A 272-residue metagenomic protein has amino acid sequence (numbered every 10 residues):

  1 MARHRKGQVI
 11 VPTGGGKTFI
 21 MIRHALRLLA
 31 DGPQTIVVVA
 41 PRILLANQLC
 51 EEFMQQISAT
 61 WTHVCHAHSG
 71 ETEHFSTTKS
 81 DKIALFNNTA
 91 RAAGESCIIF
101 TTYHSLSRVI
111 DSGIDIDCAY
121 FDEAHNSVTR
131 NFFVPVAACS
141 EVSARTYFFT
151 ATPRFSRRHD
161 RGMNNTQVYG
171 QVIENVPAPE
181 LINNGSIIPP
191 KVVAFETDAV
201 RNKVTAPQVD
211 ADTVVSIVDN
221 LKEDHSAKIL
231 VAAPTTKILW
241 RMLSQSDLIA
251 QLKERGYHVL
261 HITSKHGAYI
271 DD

Functional and structural regions predicted by a protein language model:
H4-H24: Walker A/P-loop
T35-N47, I217-I249: Conserved strand-helix element at the start of the C-terminal RecA-like helicase core
L44-K79, I249-L252: Conserved helix-turn-beta segment of the N-terminal RecA-like "Helicase ATP-binding" lobe in SF1/SF2 helicases
L49, S107-G113, E123-V136: Conserved ATPase-coupling elements of RecA-like P-loop NTPase cores
F75-A92, H258-D272: Conserved helicase ATPase core of P-loop NTP-dependent helicases/translocases
R91-V109, D272: Conserved two-lobed SF2 helicase motor
N126-P190: Post-DEXD/H (motif II) to motif III coupling segment of the RecA-like Helicase ATP-binding lobe
Q171-K237: Conserved interdomain linker/interface between the two RecA-like ATPase lobes of SF2 helicase motors
